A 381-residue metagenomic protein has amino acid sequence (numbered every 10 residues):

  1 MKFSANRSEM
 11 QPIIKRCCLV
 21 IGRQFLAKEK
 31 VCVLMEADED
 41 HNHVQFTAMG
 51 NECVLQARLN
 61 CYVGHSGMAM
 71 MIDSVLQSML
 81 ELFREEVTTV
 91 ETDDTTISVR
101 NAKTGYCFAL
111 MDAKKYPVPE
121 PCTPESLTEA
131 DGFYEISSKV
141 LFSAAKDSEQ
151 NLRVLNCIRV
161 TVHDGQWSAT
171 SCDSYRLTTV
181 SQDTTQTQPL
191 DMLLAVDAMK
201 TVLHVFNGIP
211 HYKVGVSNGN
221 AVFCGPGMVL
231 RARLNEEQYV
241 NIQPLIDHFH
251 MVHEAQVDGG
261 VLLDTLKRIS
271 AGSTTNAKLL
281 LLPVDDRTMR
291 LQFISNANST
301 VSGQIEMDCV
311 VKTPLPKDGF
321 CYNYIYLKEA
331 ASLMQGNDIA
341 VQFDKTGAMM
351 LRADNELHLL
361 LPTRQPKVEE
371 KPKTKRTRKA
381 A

Functional and structural regions predicted by a protein language model:
M1-A381: Structural preference for solvent-exposed beta-strand-turn elements and adjacent flexible terminal/loop segments within
